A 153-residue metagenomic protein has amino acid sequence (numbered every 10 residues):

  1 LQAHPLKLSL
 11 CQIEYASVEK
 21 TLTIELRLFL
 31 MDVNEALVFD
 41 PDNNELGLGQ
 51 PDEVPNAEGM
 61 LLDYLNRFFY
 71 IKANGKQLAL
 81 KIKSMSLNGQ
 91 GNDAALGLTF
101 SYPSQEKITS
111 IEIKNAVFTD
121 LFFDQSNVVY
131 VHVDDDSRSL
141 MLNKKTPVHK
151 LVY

Functional and structural regions predicted by a protein language model:
A3-Y153: N-terminal soluble domains immediately following signal/targeting peptides that reside in extracytoplasmic
